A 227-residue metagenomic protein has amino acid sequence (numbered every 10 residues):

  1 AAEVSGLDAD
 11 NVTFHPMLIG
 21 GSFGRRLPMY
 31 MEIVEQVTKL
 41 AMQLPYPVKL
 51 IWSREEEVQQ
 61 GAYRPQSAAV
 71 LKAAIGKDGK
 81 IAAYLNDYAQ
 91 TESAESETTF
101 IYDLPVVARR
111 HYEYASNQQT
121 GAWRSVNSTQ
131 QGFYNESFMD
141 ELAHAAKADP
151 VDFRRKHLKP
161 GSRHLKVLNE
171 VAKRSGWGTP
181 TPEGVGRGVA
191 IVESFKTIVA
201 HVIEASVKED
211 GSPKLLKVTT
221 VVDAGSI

Functional and structural regions predicted by a protein language model:
A1-L44, Q90-E97, A122-S162, K166 (+2 more regions): Alpha-helical support elements that line or immediately flank enzyme active sites and cofactor-binding pockets
M17-I19, S53-E55, R109, S194 (+1 more regions): Residues that form or immediately flank small-molecule/cofactor binding pockets and catalytic motifs
E35, M42-T91, R187-G188, E193-A200 (+1 more regions): Phosphate/diphosphate-binding loops
V58-A69, G161-K173: Active-site-adjacent elements of ketosynthase-type condensing enzymes
P65-F138: Glycine-rich loop/linker segments at domain edges
K80-I81, P105, R110-H111, V189 (+2 more regions): Condensing-enzyme catalytic core mediating Claisen C-C bond formation in acyl metabolism
R174-G178: Short, basic alpha-helical nucleic acid-contact segments in DNA-binding proteins and DNA transaction factors
P180-R187: Flexible, low-complexity linker/loop segments at domain and module junctions
